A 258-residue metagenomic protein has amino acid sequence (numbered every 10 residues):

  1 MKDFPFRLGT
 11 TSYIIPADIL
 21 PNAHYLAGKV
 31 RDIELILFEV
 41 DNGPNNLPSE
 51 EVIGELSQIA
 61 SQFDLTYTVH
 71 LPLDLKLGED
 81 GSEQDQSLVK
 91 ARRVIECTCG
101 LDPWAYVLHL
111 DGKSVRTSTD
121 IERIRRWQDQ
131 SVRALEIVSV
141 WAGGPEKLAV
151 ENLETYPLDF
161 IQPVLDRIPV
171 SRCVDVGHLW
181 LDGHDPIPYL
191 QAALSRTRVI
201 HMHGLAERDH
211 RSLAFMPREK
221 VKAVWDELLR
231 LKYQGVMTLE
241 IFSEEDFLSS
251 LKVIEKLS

Functional and structural regions predicted by a protein language model:
M1-R7, P21-A23, K76, L158-S171 (+1 more regions): Histidine-acidic metal/acid-base catalytic patches
M1-R93: N-terminal pre-domain/capping segments
F6-S12, R31-L35, Y67-L71, Y106-L108 (+4 more regions): Hydrophobic faces of well-ordered beta-strands that scaffold small-molecule active sites in alpha/beta enzyme cores
T11, S57, D85, K147 (+3 more regions): Residues lining hydrophobic/aromatic ligand-binding pockets adjacent to catalytic sites
T11-I15, I36-V40, P72-K76, D111-K113 (+4 more regions): Active-site beta-loop-alpha junctions enriched in small/polar residues
N22-V30, L47-T68, R92-D102, V140-G143 (+4 more regions): Acidic (Asp/Glu)-rich catalytic clusters
L47-G54, E83-R92, I124-V132, H184-A192 (+1 more regions): Charged helix-capping and loop-helix junction motifs
E79-S171: Active-site acidic/histidine proton-transfer and metal-coordination neighborhood in alpha/beta enzyme cores
